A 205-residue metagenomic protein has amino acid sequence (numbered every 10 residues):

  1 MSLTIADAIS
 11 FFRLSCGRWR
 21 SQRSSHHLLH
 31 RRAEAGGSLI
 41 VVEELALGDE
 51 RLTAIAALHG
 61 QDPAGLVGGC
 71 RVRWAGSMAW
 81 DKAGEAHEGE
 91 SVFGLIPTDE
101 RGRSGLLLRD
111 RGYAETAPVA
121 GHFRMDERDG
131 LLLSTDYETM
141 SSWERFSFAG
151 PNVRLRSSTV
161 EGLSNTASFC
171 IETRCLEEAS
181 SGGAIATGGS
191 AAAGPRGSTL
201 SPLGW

Functional and structural regions predicted by a protein language model:
S2-L3, I9-W205: Soluble ligand-binding/transfer domains with enclosed cavities or grooves
